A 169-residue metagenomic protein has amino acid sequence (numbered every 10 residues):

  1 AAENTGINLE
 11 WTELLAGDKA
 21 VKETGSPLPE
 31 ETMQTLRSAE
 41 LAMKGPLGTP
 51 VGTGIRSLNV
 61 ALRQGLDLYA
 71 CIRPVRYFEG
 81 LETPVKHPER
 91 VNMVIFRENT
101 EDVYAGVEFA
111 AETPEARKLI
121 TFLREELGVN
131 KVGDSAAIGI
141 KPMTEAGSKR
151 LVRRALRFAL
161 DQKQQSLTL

Functional and structural regions predicted by a protein language model:
A1-T5, K118-L169: Glycine-rich phosphate/diphosphate-binding loop of Rossmann-like nucleotide-binding domains
A2-L9, L62, L66, A70 (+3 more regions): Structural signal for hydrophobic packing residues in well-ordered secondary-structure cores of soluble enzyme domains
I7-K19: A short beta-strand-loop structural module common to alpha/beta enzyme folds
L9-E10, V91, Q165-L167: Residue-level recognition of the N-termini of beta-strands and the immediately preceding loop/turn
L14-A16, V60, M143, R153: Generic detector of bulky aromatic hydrophobic side chains
A20-L127, A137-I138: N-terminal glycine-rich phosphate/adenylate-binding segment common to multiple enzyme folds
